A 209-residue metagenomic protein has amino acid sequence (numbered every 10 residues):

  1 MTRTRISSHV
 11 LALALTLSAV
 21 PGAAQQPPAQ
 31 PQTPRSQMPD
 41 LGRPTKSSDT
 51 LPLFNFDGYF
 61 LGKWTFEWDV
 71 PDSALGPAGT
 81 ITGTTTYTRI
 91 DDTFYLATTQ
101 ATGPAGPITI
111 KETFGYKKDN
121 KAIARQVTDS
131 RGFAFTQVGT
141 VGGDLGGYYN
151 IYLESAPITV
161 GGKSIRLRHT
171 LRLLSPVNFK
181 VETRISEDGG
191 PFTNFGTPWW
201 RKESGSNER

Functional and structural regions predicted by a protein language model:
T2-V10: Bacterial N-terminal signal peptides that target proteins for export
V10-S18: Bacterial N-terminal signal peptides
G22-A24: Boundary at the C-terminal end of the N-terminal hydrophobic targeting segment
Q32-T50: N-terminal low-complexity, Pro/Thr/Ser-rich intrinsically disordered segments that act as propeptides or flexible
G42, D49-T50, T65-R168: Central antiparallel beta-sheet cores of small beta-barrel/beta-sandwich binding domains
S48-K63: N-terminal helix-cap/turn-to-beta initiation motif at the start of protein domains
D91, L173-V177, S204: Residue-level recognition of beta-strand termini and adjacent short loop/turns
N178-K180, R184-R209: Edge beta-strand at a domain terminus
